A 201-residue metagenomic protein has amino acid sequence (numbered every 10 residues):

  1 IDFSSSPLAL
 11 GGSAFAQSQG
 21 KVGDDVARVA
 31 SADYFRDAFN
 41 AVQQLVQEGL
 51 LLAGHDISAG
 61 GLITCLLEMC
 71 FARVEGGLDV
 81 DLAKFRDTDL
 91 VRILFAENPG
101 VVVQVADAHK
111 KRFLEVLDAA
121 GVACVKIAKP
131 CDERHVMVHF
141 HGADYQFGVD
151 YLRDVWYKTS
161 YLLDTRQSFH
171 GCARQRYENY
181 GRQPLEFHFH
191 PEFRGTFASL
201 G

Functional and structural regions predicted by a protein language model:
I1-F95, A106-G201: Intein/HINT protein-splicing elements and their conserved insertion hotspots or analogous self-processing inserts
N98-G100: Short, solvent-exposed beta-strand edge segments and adjacent coil->beta transition regions
V103: Catalytic core of tubulin tyrosine ligase-like
